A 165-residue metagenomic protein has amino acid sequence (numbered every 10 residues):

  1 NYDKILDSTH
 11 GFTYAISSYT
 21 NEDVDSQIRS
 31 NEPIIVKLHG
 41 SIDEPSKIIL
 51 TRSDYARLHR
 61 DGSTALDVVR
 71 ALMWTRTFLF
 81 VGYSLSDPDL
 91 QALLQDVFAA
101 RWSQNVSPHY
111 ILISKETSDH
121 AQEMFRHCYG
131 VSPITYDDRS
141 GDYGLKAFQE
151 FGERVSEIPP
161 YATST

Functional and structural regions predicted by a protein language model:
N1: Active-site glycine-centered loops adjacent to acidic/histidine catalytic or metal-binding residues that shape
L6, G11-I16, E22-E32, P45 (+1 more regions): SIR2/sirtuin-family catalytic core signature
N31, L38, A56-L58: Hydrophobic, often amphipathic alpha-helical segments used for membrane interaction and targeting
K37-I42, R52: Short, structured patches in soluble enzyme cores that scaffold and shape functional sites
P45-T64: A short, charged helix-loop
